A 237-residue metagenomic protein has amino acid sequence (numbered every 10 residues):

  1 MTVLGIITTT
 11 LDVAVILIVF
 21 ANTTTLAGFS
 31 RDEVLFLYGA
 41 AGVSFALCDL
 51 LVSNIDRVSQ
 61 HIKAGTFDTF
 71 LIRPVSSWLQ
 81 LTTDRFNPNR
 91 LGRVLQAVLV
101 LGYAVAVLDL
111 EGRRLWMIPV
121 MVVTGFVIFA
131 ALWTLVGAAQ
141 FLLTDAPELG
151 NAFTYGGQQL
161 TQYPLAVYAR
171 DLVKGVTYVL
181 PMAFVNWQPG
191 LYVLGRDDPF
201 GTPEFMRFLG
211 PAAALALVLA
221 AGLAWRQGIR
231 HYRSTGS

Functional and structural regions predicted by a protein language model:
M1-S237: Hydrophobic transmembrane alpha-helices and immediately adjacent juxtamembrane helices of multi-pass inner-membrane
